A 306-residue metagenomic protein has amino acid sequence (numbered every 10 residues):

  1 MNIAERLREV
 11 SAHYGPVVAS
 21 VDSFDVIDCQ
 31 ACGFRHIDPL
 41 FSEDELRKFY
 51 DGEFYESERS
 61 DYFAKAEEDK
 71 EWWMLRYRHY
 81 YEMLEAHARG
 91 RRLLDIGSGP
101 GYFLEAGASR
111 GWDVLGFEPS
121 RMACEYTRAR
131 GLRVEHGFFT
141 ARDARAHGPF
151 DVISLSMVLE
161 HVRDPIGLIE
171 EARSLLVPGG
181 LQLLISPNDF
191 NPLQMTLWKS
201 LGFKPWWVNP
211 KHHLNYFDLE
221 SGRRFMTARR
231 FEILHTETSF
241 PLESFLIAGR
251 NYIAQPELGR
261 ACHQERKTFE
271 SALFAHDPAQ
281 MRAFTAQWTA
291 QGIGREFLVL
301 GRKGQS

Functional and structural regions predicted by a protein language model:
M1-S156, P165-E171, T238, G259-F274 (+2 more regions): Conserved N-terminal segment of class I S-adenosyl-L-methionine
S156-R163, I185: Short catalytic micro-motifs in class I SAM-dependent methyltransferases
G167-A172, S221, F225: Short, conserved SAM-binding segment of the class I
L176-Q182: Short glycine-dipeptide loop
I185-N215, E220-F225, R250-N251: Short, glycine-/aromatic-enriched active-site segment of Class I SAM-dependent methyltransferases
L219-S239, F274-A275: A SAM-dependent methyltransferase catalytic signature shared across enzymes that methylate proteins
L234-E265: Conserved catalytic loop of SAM-dependent methyltransferase domains
